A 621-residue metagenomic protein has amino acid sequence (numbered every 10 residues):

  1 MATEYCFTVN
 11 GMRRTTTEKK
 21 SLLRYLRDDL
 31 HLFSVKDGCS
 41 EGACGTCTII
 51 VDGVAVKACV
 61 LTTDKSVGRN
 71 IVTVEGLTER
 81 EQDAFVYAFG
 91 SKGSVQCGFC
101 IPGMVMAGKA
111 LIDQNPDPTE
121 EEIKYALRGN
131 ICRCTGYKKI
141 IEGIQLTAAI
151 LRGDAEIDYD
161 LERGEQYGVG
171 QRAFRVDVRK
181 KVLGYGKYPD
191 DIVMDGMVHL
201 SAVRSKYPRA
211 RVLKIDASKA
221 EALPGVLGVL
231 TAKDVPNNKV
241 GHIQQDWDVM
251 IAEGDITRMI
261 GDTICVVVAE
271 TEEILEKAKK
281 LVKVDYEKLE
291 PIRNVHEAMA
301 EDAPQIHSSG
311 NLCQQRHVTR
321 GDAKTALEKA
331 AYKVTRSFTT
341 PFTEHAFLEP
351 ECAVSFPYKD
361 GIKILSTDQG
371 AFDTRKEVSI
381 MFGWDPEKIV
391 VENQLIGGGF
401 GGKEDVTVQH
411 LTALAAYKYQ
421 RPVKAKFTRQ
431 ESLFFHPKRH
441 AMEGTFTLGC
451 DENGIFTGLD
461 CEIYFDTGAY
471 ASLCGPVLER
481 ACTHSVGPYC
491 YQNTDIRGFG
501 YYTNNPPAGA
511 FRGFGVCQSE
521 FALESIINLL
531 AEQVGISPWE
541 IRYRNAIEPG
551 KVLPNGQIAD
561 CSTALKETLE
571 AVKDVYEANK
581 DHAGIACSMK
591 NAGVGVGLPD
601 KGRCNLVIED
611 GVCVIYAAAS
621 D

Functional and structural regions predicted by a protein language model:
M1-E162, V596: Signature of N-terminal electron-transfer/Fe-S-associated modules in redox systems
M1-T3, L127-P189, L553, E567-D574 (+2 more regions): Intrinsic disorder at enzyme termini
G38-E41, E121-R128, A232, E387-Q394 (+6 more regions): Beta-strand segments within the central parallel beta-sheet cores of soluble alpha/beta enzyme folds
G93, Q171, D177-L183, L312-A353 (+3 more regions): Glycine-rich loop/linker segments at domain edges
M104, D113, A202-A232, V266-D285 (+6 more regions): Alpha-helical support elements that line or immediately flank enzyme active sites and cofactor-binding pockets
I144-Q145, D248-L275, F400-C450, A508-Q533 (+1 more regions): Glycine-rich and small/hydrophobic secondary-structure elements
A148-Q315, K418: Flexible, low-hydrophobicity surface segments
P236, D302-F382, A546-V612, D621: Helix-loop-helix junctions that connect adjacent transmembrane helices in secondary transporters/permeases, recognized
